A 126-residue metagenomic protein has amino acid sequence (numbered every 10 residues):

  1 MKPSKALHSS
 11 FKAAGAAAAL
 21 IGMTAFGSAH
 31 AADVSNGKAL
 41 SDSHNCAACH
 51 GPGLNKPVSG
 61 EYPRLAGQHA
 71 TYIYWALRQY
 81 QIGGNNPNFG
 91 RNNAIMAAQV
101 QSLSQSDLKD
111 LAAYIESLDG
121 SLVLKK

Functional and structural regions predicted by a protein language model:
K2-A16: Bacterial N-terminal signal peptides that target proteins for export
G15-A29: C-terminal segment of classical bacterial N-terminal signal peptides
F26-D42, K56-E61, L124-K126: Electrostatic cytochrome c docking/interface patches
K38, G51-N86, N93, A97-S102: Gly/Gly-Pro-rich "capping" loops immediately C-terminal to redox-active cysteine motifs in periplasmic/lumenal
S43-H44, N92: N-terminal (or domain-start) structured segment
H44-P52, L111, I115: The canonical Cys-X-X-Cys-His
A76, A98-K126: C-terminal capping alpha-helices of c-type cytochrome domains
